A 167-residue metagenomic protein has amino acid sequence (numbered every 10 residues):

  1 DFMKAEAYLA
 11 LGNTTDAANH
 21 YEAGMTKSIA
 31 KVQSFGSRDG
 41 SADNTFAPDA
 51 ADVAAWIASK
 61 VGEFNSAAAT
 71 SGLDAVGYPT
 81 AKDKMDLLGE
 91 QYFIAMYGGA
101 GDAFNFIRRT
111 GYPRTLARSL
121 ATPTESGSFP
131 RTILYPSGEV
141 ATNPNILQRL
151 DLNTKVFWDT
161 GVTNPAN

Functional and structural regions predicted by a protein language model:
D1-N167: Acidic/polar-rich alpha-helix caps and helix-coil junctions
